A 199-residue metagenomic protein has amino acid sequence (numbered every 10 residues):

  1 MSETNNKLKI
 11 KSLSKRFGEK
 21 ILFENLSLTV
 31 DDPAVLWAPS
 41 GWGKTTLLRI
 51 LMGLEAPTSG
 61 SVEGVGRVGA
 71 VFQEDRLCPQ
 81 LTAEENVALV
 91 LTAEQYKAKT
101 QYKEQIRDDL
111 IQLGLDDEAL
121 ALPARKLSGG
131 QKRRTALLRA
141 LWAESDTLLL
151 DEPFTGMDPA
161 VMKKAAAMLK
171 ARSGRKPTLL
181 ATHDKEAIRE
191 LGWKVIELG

Functional and structural regions predicted by a protein language model:
M52: Helix-to-loop junction immediately C-terminal to a conserved catalytic motif
L81-Q95, Q105: Q-loop/switch helix immediately C-terminal to the Walker
Q101-E118: Conserved ABC ATPase "signature" region
P123-L127, Q131: Conserved ABC ATPase signature
L137: Hydrophobic anchor residue at the start of the ABC signature
A143, G174: Conserved signature/switch motifs of ABC ATPase nucleotide-binding domains
L148-E152: Catalytic Walker B motif of ABC-type/P-loop ATPase nucleotide-binding domains
P159-V161: Helix N-cap at the start of a conserved alpha-helix in ABC-type nucleotide-binding domains
